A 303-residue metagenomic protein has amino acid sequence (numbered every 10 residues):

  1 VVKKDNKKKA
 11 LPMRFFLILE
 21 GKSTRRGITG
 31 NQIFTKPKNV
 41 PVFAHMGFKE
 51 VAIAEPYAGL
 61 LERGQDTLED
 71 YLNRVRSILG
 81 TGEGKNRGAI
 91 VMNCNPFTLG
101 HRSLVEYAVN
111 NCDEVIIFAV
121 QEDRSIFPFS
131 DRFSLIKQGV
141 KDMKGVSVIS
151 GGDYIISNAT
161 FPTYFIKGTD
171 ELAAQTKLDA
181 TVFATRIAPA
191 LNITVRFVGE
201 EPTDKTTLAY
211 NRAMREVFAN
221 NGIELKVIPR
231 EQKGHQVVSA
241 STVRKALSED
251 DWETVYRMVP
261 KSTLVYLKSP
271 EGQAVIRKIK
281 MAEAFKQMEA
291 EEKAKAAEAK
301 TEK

Functional and structural regions predicted by a protein language model:
V1-K8: A short, internal acetyl-CoA/4′-phosphopantetheine-binding micro-motif in the GNAT/acyltransferase core
K8-G21, H101-V105: Conserved acetyl-CoA-binding loop-helix of GNAT-fold acetyltransferases
S23-T35: Conserved GNAT acetyl-CoA-binding A-motif
T35-K303: Nucleotidyltransferase catalytic core that binds NTPs
